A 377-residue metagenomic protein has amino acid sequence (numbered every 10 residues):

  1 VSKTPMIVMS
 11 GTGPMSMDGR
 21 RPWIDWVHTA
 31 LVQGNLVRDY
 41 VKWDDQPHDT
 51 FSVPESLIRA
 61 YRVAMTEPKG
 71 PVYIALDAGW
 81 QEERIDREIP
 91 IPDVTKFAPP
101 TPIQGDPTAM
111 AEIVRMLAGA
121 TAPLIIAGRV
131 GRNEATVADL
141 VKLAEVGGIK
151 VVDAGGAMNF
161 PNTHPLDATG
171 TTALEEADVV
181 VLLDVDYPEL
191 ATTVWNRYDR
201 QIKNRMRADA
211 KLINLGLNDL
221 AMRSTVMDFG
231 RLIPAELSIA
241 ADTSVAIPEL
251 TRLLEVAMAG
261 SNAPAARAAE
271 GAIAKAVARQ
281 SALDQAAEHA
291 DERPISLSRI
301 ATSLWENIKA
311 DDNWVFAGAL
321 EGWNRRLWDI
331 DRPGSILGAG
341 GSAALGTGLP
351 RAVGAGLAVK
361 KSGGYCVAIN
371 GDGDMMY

Functional and structural regions predicted by a protein language model:
V1-G260, S303, A310, G363-V367: N-terminal alpha/beta PP-like core and its mobile active-site loop of ThDP/TPP-dependent enzymes
M9, M17-T29, T171-E176, I247 (+1 more regions): Thiamine diphosphate
Y73-A75, G128, P264-A268, A317-A319: Short coil/turn segments at secondary-structure boundaries
I91-D106, N262-R293: Long, charged amphipathic helices and adjacent flexible linkers at domain junctions
L124-G128, N313-A317, D372: Short hydrophobic beta-strand segments
G128-N133, E288-A290, G371-G373: Conserved short loop/turn motifs at secondary-structure junctions
G156-P161, E321-W323, M376: Short acidic loop-to-helix transition motifs that present clustered carboxylates
A274-K361: Active-site diphosphate/adenylate-binding microenvironment
